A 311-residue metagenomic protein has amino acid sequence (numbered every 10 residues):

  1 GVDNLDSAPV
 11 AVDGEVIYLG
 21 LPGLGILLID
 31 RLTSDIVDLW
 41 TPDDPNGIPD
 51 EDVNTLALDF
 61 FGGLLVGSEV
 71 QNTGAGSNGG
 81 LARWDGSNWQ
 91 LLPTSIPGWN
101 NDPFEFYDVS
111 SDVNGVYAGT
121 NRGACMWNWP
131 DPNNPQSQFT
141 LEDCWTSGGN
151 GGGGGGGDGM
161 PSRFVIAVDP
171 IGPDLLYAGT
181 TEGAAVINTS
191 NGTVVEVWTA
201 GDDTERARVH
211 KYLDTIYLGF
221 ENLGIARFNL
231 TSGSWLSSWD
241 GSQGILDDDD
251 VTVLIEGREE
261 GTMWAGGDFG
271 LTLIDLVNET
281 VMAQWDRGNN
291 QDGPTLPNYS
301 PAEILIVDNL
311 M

Functional and structural regions predicted by a protein language model:
G1-D13, D43-A57, F61, P93-S111 (+5 more regions): Short coil-to-beta transitions that initiate beta-strands within beta-rich domains
G1-L27, R31-D38: An edge-strand/N-cap motif at the start of beta-rich repeat modules
V16-L19, G63-L65, G115-A118, L175-A178 (+3 more regions): Conserved beta-propeller blade signature
P22, E69-Q71, G76, N121 (+4 more regions): Short loop/turn segments immediately following the C-termini of beta-strands
L24-L28, N78-A82, G123-C125, G183-A185 (+2 more regions): A short loop-to-beta-strand structural motif that recurs across blades of beta-propeller domains
D30-S34, W84-N88, W129-N133, N188-G192 (+2 more regions): Short loop/turn segments that connect beta-strands within beta-propeller blades
V37-D38, Q90-L92, E142, V195 (+2 more regions): A structural motif specific to WD40 beta-propellers
